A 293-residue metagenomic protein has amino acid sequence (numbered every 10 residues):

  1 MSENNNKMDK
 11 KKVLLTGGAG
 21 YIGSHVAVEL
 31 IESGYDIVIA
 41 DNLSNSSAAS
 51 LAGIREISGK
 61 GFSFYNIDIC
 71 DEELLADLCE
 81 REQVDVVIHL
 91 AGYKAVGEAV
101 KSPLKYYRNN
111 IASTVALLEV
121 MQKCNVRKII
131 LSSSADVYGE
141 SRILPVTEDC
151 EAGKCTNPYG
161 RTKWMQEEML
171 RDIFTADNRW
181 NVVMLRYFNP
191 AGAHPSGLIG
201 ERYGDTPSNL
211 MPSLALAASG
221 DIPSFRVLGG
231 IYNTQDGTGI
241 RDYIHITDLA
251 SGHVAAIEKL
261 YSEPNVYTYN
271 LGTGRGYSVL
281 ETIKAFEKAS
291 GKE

Functional and structural regions predicted by a protein language model:
S2-A193: N-terminal Rossmann-like NAD(P)+-binding domain of SDR-like oxidoreductases, especially those catalyzing
E29, S33, V120, A217 (+2 more regions): Short alpha-helical functional segments enriched in proximate histidine and acidic residues
A48-A49, F188-N209, G220-R241: Short, flexible, glycine-rich and Lys/Arg-enriched loop motifs at helix boundaries that contact anionic partners
I67, T206-P207, R275: Residue-level signature of the cytosolic catalytic core of signaling kinases
D71, L210, A217-S219: Alpha-helical structural motif
Y107, T156-W164, G200-S208, P212 (+1 more regions): Short-chain dehydrogenase/reductase
S213, S219-E293: C-terminal substrate-binding subdomain of Rossmann-fold SDR/epimerase-dehydratase oxidoreductases
